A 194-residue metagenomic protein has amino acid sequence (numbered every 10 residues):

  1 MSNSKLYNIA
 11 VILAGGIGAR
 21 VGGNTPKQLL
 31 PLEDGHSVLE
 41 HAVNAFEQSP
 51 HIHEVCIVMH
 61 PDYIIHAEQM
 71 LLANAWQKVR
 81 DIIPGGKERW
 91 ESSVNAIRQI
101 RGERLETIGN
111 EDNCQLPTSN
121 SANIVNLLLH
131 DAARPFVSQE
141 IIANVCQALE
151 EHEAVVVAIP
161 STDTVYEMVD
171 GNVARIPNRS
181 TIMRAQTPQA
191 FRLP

Functional and structural regions predicted by a protein language model:
K5-I64: N-terminal glycine-rich phosphate-binding loop and ensuing alpha1 helix
A10-I12, I57, L129, A154-V157: Structural beta-sheet core signal
I12, L39, A96, H130-D131 (+2 more regions): Residue-level signal for inorganic ion chemistry
I52-C56, R80, E153-A154: Short active-site oxyanion
I65-M70: Acidic helix N-cap motif at the loop->helix transition within catalytic regions of sugar-transfer enzymes
L72-L105, G109-D112, P117-I124: Short phosphate-binding loop-to-helix
N123-A133: Short beta-strand-to-loop acidic/aromatic patch adjacent to the donor-nucleotide binding site
F136-P194: Conserved core of the sugar-phosphate nucleotidyltransferase
